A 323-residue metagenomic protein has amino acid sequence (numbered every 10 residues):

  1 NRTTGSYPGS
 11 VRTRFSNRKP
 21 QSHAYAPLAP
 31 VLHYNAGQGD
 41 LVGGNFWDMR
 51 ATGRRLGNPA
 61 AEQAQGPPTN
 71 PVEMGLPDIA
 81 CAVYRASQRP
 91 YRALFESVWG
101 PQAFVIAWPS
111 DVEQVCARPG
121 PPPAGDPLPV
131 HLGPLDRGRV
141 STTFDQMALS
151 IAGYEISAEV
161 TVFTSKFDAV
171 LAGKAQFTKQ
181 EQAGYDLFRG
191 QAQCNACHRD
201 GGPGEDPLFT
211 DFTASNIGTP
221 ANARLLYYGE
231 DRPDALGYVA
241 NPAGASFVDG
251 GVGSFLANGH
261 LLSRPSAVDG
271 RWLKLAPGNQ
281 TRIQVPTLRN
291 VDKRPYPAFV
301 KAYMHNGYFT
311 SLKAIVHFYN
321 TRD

Functional and structural regions predicted by a protein language model:
N1-D323: Periplasmic c-type cytochrome electron-transfer domains
